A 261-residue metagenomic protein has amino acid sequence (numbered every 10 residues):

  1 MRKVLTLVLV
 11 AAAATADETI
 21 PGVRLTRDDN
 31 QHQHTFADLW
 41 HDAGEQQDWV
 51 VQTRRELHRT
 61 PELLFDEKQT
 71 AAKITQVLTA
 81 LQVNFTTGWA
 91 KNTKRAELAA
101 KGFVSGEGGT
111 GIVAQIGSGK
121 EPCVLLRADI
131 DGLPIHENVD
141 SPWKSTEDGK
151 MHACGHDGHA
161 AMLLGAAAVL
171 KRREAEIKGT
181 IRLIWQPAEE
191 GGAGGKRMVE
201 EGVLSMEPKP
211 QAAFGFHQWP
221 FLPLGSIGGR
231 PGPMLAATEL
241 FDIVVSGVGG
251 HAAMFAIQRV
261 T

Functional and structural regions predicted by a protein language model:
R2-T15: Cleavable N-terminal signal peptides of Sec/SRP-targeted secreted and luminal proteins
K3-V4, R55, D157-A160, Q218: Hydrophobic alpha-helical segments, especially transmembrane helices and their immediate juxtamembrane helical caps
A12, G165-A166, I257: Residue-level detector of alpha-helical segments with a strong bias toward transmembrane helices and their helix-loop
A14-T15, S141, A168, G229: Hydrophobic alpha-helical membrane context
I20-H152, A161-K178: Acidic/His- and Gly-rich active-site-bordering loop/insert found across diverse amide/peptide-bond hydrolases
G102, T110-I112, L133-P134, D140-M151 (+2 more regions): Histidine/acidic-residue-rich, glycine-tolerant segments that coordinate divalent metal ions
